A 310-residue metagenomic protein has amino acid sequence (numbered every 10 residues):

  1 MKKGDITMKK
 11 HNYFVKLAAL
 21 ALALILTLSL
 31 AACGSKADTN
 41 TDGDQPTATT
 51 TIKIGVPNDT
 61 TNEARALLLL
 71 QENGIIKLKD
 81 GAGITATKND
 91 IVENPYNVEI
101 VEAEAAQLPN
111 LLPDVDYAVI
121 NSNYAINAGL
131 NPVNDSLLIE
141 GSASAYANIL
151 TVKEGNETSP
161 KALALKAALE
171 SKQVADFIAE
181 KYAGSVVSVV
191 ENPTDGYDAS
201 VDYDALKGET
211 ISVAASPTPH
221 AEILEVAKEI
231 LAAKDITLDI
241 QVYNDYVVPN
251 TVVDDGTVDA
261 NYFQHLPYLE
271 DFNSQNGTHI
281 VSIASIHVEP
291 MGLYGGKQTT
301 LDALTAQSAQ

Functional and structural regions predicted by a protein language model:
L28-A32: C-terminal motif of bacterial Sec signal peptides marking the signal peptidase cleavage site
G34-K36: Bacterial signal peptide processing site
Q45-E63, L67-L69, N73, L163 (+2 more regions): A conserved helix-loop-strand patch within extracytoplasmic ligand-binding domains of the periplasmic binding
T50-G55, L206-T218, I236-V242, A309: Short, well-ordered beta-strand elements
R65, D80-A86, L163-D202, Q310: Ligand-binding clefts/hinges and TM-proximal coupling segments of bilobed small-molecule sensing domains
A82-N110, I240-T251: Short helix-initiation/N-cap motifs at beta->coil->alpha
E104-A105, P113-D116, I120-I126, P217-T218 (+3 more regions): Beta->alpha turn/N-cap motifs
I126-T158, E191-A199, I283-G295: Periplasmic-binding protein-like
